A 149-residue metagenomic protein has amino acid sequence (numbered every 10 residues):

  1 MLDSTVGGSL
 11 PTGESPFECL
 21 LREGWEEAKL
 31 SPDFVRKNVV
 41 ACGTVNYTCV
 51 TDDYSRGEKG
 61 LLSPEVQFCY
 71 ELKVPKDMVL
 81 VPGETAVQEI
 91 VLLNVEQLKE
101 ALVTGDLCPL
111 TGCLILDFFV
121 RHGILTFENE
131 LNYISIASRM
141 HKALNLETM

Functional and structural regions predicted by a protein language model:
M1-E26, L30, V39-Y47, P75: Conserved Nudix-box catalytic region and its N-terminal flanking loop in Nudix hydrolases and closely related
L2, C49-G57, S63-M149: Nudix hydrolase/Nudix homology domain
G7, P11-S15, R36, G57-L61 (+1 more regions): A short glycine-/small-residue-rich loop at the edge of a beta-strand within enzyme catalytic domains
D33-C42, L80-G83: Short acidic alpha-helical/loop segments enriched in Asp/Glu that coordinate divalent cations
